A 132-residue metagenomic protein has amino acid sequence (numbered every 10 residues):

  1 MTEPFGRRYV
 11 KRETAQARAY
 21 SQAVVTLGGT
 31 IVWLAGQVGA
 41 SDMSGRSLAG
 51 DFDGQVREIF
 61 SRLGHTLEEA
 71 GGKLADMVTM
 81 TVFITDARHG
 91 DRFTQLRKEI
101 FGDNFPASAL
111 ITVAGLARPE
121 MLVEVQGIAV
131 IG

Functional and structural regions predicted by a protein language model:
M1-S61, H65-V78, I84-G132: N-terminal presequence-like segments and the immediate start of the first folded domain
